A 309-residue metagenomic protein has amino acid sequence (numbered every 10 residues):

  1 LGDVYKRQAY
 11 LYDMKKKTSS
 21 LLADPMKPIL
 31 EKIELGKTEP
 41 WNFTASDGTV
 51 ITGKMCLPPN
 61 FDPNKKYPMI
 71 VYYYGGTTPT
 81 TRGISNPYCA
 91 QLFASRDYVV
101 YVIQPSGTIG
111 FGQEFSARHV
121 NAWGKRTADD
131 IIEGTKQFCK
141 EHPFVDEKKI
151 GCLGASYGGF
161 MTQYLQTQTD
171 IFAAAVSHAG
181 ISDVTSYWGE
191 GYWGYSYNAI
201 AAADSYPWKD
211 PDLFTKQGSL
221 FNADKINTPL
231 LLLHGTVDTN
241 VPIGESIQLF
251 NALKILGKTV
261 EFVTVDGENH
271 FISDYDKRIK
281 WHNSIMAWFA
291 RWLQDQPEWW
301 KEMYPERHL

Functional and structural regions predicted by a protein language model:
L1-Y5: Short, small-residue-biased leader/transition segments that mark boundaries at the very start of proteins
K6-L11: Structural motif
M14-K17: Short loop/turn segments that connect beta-strands within beta-propeller blades
A23-N64: N-terminal cap/lid segment of alpha/beta-hydrolase-fold proteins
K65-G75: Short beta-strand element of the alpha/beta-hydrolase
T77-P79, V100: Serine-hydrolase catalytic-loop signature spanning alpha/beta hydrolases and amidase-signature enzymes
I84-I103: Short amphipathic alpha-helix adjacent to the substrate-entry channel of hydrolases
N86, V102-L309: Active-site-proximal cap/loop segments of hydrolase catalytic domains
